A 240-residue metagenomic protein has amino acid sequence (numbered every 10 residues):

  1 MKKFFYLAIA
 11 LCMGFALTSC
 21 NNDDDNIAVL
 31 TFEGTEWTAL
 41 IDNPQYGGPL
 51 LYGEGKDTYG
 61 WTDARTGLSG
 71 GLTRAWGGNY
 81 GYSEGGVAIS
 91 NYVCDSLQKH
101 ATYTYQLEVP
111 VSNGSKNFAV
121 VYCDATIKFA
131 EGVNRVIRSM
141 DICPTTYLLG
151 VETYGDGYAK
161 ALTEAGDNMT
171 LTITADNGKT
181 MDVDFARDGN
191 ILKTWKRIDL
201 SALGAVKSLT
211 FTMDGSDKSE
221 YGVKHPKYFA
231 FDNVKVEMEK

Functional and structural regions predicted by a protein language model:
M1-F5, G14-A39, M238-K240: Bacterial Sec-dependent N-terminal signal peptides
N26-T126, G132: N-terminal targeting leaders for non-cytosolic proteins
G34-I41, N168-N177: Buried hydrophobic residues that stabilize the cores of well-folded domains
G132-S139, V206: Extended extracellular/luminal ectodomain segments enriched in beta-structured repeat modules
I142-L148, T212-D217: Generic short beta-strand segments
V151-L171: Short coil-to-beta strand junction motifs in C2/discoidin
T170-K240: Terminal, low-complexity interaction segments
